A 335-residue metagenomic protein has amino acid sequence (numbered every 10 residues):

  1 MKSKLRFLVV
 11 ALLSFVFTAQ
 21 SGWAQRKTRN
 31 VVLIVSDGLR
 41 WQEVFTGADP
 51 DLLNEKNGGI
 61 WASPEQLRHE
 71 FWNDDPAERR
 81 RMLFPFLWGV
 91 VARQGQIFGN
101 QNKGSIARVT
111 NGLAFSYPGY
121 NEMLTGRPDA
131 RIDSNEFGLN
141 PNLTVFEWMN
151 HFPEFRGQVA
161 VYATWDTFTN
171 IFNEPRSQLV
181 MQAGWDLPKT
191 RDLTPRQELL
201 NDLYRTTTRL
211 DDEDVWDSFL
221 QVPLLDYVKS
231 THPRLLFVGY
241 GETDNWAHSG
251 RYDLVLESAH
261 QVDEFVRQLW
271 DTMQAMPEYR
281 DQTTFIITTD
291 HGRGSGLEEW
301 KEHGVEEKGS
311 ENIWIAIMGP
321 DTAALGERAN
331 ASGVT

Functional and structural regions predicted by a protein language model:
M1-V9: Bacterial N-terminal signal peptides that target proteins for export
V9-T18: Bacterial N-terminal signal peptides
V32-L33, W41, V262-K301: Metal-dependent active-site segment of extracytoplasmic phospho-/sulfohydrolases and closely related
Q42-G112: Short, structured active-site-proximal loop/turn typified by the sulfatase FGly-forming signature C/S-X-P-X-R
E55, I287-D321: Histidine-centered active-site microenvironments of extracellular/periplasmic hydrolases and transferases
E78-L83, E136-N142, L256-H260, G309-E311 (+1 more regions): A short beta-strand-to-alpha-helix junction
T125-G138, Q178-L210: Acidic, His- and aromatic-enriched active-site or binding-groove loops in soluble protein domains that engage sugars
E174-R176, V222-Q268: Active-site His/acidic residue clusters
